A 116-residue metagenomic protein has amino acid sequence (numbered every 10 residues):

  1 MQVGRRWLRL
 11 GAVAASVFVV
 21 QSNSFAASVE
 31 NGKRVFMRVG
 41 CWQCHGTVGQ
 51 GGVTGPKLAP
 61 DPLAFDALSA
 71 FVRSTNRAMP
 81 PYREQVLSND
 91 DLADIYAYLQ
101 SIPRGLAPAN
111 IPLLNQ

Functional and structural regions predicted by a protein language model:
M1-G11: Bacterial N-terminal signal peptides that target proteins for export
G11-V19: Bacterial N-terminal signal peptides
Q21-S28: Sec/Tat signal peptide C-region and signal peptidase I cleavage site
V29-M37, Q43, T47-P81, Q85 (+1 more regions): Gly/Gly-Pro-rich "capping" loops immediately C-terminal to redox-active cysteine motifs in periplasmic/lumenal
Q85-Q116: C-terminal capping alpha-helices of c-type cytochrome domains
